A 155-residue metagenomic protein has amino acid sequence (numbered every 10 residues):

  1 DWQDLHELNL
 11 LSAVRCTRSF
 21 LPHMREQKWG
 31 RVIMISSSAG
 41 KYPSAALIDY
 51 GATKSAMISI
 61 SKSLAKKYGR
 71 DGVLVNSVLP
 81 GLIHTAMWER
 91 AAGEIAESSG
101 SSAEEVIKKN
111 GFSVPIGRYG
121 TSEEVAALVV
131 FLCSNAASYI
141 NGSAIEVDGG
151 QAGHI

Functional and structural regions predicted by a protein language model:
D1-Q3, N110: Substrate-binding pocket helix/loop in short-chain dehydrogenase/reductase
T17, T53, S61: Active-site helix of classical SDR
P22, K66-K67, S138: Alpha-helical segment proximal to the catalytic Tyr-Lys
S37: Residue(s) in the substrate-gating loop at a strand-loop-helix junction that position the organic substrate next
Y42, R118, V129-V130, N141-I155: Short C-terminal tail/terminal secondary-structure segment of NAD(P)H-dependent dehydrogenase/reductase domains
P43-G51, S63, A91: Active-site loop-to-helix junction immediately N-terminal to the catalytic Tyr of the SDR YXXXK motif in Rossmann-fold
G69, L74, I140-G142: Short, small/polar-rich loop/turn modules that mediate ligand/substrate recognition or access, typified
